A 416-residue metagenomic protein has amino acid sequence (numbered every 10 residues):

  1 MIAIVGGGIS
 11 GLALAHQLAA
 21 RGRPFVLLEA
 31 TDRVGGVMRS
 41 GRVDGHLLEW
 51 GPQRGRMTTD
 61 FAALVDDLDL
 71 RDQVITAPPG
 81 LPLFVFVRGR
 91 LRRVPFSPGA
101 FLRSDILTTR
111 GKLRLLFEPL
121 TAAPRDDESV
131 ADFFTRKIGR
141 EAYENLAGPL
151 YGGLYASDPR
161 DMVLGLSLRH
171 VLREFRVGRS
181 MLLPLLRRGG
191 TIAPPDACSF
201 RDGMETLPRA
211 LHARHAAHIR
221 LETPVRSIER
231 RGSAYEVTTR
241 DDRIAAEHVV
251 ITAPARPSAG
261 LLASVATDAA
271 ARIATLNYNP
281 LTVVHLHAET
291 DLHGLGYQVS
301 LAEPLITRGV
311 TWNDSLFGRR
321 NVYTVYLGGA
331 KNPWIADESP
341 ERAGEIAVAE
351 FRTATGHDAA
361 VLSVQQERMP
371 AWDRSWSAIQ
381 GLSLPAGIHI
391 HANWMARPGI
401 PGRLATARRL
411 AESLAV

Functional and structural regions predicted by a protein language model:
M1-L27: N-terminal Rossmann-like FAD-binding beta1-loop-alpha1 element of flavoenzymes
S10, R33, R256: Conserved Rossmann-like nucleotide-cofactor binding loop
A19-V43: Glycine-rich FAD pyrophosphate-binding loop
D44-A122: Dinucleotide-binding Rossmann-like beta1-alpha1 core, especially the glycine-rich loop that anchors the ADP
A63-R92, I138, A142, R214-L221 (+1 more regions): Feature captures the FAD/FMN-dependent oxidoreductase FAD-binding
P95-G99, G309-V416: Conserved flavin/dinucleotide-binding core of flavoenzymes
F117-I228: Active-site/ligand-binding neighborhood in enzyme catalytic cores
T223-A336, E350, A354, G381 (+1 more regions): Mid-domain catalytic core of redox enzymes that form a hydrophobic substrate pocket/lid adjacent to a catalytic redox
